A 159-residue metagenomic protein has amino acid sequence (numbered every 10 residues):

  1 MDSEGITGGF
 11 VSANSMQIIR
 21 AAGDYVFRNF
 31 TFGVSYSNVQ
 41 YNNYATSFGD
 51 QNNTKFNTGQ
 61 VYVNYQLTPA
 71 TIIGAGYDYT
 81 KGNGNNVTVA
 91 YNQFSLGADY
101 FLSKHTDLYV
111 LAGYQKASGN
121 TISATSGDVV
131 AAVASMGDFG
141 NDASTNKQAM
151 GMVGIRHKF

Functional and structural regions predicted by a protein language model:
M1-Y100, L111-Q115: Detector for outer-membrane/organellar transmembrane beta-barrel domains, recognizing the amphipathic beta-strand
T46, V87, N120-D128, V133: Outer-membrane beta-barrel and related beta-rich outer-membrane complex signature in Gram-negative bacteria
L102, A143-F159: Outer-membrane beta-barrel "beta-signal"
H105: Conserved phosphate-interacting/catalytic interface
L108: Shared catalytic-loop signature of beta/alpha-barrel
A134-D142: Low-complexity, intrinsically disordered Gly/Pro/Thr-rich segments
